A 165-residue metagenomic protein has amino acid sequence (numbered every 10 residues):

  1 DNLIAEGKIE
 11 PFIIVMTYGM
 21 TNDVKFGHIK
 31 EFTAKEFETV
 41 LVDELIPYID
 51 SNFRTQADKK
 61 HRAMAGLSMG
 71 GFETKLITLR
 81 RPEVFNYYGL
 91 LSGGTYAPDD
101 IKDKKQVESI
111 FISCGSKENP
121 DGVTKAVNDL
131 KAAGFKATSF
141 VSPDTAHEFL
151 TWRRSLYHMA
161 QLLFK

Functional and structural regions predicted by a protein language model:
D1-K165: Non-catalytic cap/lid and distal C-terminal segments of serine-dependent acyl enzymes
